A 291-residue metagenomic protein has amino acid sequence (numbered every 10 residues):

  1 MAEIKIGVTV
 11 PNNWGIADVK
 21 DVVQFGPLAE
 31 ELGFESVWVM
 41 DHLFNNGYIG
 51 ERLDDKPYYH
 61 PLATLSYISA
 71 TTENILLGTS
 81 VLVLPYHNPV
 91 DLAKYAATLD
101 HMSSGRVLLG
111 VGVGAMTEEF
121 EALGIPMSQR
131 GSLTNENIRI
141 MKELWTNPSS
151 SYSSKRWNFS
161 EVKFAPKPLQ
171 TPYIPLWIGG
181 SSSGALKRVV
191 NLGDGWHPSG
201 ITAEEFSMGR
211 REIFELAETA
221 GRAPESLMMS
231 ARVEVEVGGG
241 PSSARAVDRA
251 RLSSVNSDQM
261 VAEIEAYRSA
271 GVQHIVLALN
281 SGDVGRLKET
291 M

Functional and structural regions predicted by a protein language model:
M1-M291: Active-site-adjacent structural elements that line small-molecule/cofactor binding pockets in enzymes
